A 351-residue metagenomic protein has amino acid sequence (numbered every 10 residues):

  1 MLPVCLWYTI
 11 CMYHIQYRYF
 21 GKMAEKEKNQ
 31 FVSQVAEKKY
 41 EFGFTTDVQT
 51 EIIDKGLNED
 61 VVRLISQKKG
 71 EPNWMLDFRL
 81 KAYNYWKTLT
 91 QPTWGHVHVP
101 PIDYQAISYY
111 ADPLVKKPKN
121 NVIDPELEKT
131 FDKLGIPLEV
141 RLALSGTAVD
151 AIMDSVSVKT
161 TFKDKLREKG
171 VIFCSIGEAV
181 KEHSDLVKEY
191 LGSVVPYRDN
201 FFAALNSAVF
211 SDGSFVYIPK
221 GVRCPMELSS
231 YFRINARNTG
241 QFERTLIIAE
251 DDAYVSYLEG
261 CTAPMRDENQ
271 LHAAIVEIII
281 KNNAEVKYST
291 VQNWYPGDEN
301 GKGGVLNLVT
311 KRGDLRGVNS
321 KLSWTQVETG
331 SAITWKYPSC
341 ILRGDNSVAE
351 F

Functional and structural regions predicted by a protein language model:
K26-E27, F31, A36, I52-D199 (+1 more regions): N-terminal amphipathic, basic helical "cap/leader" segment at the start of enzyme domains
G43-V48, K69: Non-catalytic terminal regions with compositionally biased, polar/charged low complexity
F44, E59-R63, D345: Short acidic (Asp/Glu) and glycine-rich catalytic loops that position anionic groups and cofactors
K68, K159, D164-F351: Conserved beta-strand/loop scaffold segments within soluble protein domains that form the structured core and edges
